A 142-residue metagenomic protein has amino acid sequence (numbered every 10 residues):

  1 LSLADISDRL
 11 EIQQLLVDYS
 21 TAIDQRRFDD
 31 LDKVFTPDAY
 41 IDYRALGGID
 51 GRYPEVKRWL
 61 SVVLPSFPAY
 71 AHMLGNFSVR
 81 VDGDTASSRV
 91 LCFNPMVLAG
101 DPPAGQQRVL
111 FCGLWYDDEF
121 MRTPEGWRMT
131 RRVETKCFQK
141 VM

Functional and structural regions predicted by a protein language model:
L1-P37: Short, low-complexity N-terminal intrinsically disordered segments enriched in polar/charged residues
S2, I6, G47-D50, Q107: Charge-dense, low-complexity intrinsically disordered segments
F28-L98: A solvent-exposed, acidic/Ser-Thr-rich amphipathic alpha-helical stretch
L46, D101, V141-M142: Short aromatic-enriched loop/helix-cap "lid" or pocket-rim segments at secondary-structure transitions that line
H72-G75, C112-Y116: Short beta-strand or tight-loop elements that sit immediately N-terminal to catalytic metal-binding acidic residues
S87-R89, G113-M142: Short beta-strand edge/turn micro-motifs at domain boundaries
G100-L110: Short, surface-exposed loop/helix-turn segments at secondary-structure junctions that function as lids/hinges flanking
